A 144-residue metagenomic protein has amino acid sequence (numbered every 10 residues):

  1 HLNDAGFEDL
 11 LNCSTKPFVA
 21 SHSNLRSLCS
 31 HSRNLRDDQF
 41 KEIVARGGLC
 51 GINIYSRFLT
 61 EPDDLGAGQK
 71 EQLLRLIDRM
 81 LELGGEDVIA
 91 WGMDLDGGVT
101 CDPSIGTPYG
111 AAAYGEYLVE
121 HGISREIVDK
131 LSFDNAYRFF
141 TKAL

Functional and structural regions predicted by a protein language model:
H1-V19, S32-G47, E71-D87: Histidine/acidic residue-rich metal-binding segments in metalloenzymes
L2-A5, S23-R26, Y55-R57, D94-G98: Active-site beta-loop-alpha junctions enriched in small/polar residues
H22, C50, D94, V128: Conserved, mostly hydrophobic/aromatic
H31-L35, L65-Q72, I105-Y109: Alpha-helix N-cap and loop-to-helix initiation/capping positions
L49-L59, D63-D64: A conserved active-site cap/scaffold subdomain adjacent to cofactor or substrate pockets
I54, G84-P108: Short acidic/histidine-rich active-site segments
G106-L144: Mid-to-C-terminal alpha-helical segments outside catalytic/metal-binding sites
